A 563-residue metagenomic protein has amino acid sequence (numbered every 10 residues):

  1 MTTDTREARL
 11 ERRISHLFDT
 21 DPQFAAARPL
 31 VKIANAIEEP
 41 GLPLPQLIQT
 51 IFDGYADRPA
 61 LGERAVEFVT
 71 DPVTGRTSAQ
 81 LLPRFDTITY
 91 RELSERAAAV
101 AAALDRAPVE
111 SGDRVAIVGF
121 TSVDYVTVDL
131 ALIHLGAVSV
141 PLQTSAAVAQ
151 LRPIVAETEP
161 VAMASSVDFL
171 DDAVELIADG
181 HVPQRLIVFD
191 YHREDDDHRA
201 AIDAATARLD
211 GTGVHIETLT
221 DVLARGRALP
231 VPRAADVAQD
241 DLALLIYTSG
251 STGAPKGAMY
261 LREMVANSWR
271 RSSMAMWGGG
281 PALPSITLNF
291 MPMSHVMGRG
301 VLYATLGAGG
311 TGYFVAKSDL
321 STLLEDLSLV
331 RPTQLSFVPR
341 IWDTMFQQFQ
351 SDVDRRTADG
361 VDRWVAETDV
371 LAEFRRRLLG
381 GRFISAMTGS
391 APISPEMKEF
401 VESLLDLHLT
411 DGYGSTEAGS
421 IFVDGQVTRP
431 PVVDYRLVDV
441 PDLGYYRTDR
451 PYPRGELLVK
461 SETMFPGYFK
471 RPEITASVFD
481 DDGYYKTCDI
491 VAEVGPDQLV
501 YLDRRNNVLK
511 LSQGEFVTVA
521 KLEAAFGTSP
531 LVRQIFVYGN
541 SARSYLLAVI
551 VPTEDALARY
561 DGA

Functional and structural regions predicted by a protein language model:
M1-I14, L47, A107, H134-D221: Structural core segment of the AMP-binding/adenylate-forming
A36, P40, D57, L61-L130 (+3 more regions): Conserved AMP-binding/adenylate-forming core of the ANL superfamily
P59, D210-Y247, A254, G280-I286: Conserved pre-ATP/AMP-binding loop-to-beta segment of ANL
T87-R91, A243-R270: Conserved AMP-binding A3 loop
T144-G180, R225, S268-L288, D319-T333 (+2 more regions): Conserved ATP-dependent adenylate/AMP-binding module captured primarily in the ANL superfamily
G213-L219, T333-S336, Q348-V427, D434: Gly/Ser/Thr-rich phosphate-binding loop
A266-I286, M293-E373, L404: Conserved AMP-binding/adenylation subdomain of ANL enzymes
D449, P453-L511: Conserved ATP-binding/catalytic segment of the ANL
